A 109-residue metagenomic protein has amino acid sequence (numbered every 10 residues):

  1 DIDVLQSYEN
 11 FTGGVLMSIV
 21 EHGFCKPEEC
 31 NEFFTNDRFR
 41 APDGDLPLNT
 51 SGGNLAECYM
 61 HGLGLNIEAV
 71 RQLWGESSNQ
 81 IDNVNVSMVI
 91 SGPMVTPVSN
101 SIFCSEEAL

Functional and structural regions predicted by a protein language model:
D1-L109: Claisen-condensing/thiolase-fold acyl-transfer catalytic domains that form or cleave C-C bonds in fatty acid
